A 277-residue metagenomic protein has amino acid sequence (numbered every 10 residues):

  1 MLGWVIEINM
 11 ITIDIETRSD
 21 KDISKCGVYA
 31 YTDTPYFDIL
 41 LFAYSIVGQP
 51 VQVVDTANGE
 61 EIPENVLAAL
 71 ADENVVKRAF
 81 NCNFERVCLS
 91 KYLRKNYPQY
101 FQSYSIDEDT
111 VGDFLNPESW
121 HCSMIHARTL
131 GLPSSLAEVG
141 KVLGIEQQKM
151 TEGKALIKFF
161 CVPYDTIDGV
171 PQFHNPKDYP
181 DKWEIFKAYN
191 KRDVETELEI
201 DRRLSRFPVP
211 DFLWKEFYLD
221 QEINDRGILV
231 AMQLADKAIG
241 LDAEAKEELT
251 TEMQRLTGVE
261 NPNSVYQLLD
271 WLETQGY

Functional and structural regions predicted by a protein language model:
E7-I23, T34, L41-A43, A155-Y277: Conserved "right-hand" nucleotidyltransferase catalytic core of DNA-directed polymerases
K21-S24, V53-D55: Cytochrome P450 core scaffold surrounding the K-helix E-X-X-R motif and the conserved "meander" helix-loop region
F37-L40, Y44, G48-E64, A69-D201 (+1 more regions): Active-site-proximal helix-loop-helix substrate-binding element of RNase H-like nuclease domains
